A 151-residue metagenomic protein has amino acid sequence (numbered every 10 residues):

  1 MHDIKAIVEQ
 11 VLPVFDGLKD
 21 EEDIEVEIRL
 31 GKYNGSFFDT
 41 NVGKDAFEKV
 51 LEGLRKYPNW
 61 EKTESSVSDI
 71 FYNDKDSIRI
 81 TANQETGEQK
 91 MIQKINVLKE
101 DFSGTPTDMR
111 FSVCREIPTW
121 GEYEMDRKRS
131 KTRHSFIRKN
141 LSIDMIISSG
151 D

Functional and structural regions predicted by a protein language model:
M1-D151: Phosphate-end processing signature that detects enzymes handling 5′-triphosphorylated RNA and polyphosphate
